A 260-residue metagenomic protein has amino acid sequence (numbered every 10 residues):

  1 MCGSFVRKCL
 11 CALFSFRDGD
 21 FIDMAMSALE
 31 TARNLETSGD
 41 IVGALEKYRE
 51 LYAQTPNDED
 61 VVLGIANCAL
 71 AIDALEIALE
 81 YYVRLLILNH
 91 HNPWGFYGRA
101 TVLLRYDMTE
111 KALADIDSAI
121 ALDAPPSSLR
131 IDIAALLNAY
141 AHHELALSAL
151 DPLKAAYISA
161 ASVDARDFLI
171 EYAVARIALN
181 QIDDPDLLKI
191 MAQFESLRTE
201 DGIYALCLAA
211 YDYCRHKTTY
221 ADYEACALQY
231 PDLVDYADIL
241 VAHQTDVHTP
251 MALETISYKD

Functional and structural regions predicted by a protein language model:
C9-A28, A160-S162, S196-L197: TPR-adjacent "capping" and linker segments in tetratricopeptide-repeat scaffold/adaptor proteins
I22-Q54, D60, G64-A71: Alpha-helical segment of the N-proximal tetratricopeptide repeat
R33, N67, T101, A135 (+2 more regions): Residue-level recognition of tetratricopeptide repeat
T37-S38, A71-I72, R105-Y106, A139-Y140 (+2 more regions): Register position in tetratricopeptide repeats
P56, H90, A124, I158 (+2 more regions): Short coil turns that delineate tetratricopeptide repeat
G64-I65, G98, D132, E171 (+1 more regions): Canonical tetratricopeptide repeat
A78-R84, A112-I120, E144-Y157, I182-L197 (+2 more regions): Alpha-helical repeat scaffolds
